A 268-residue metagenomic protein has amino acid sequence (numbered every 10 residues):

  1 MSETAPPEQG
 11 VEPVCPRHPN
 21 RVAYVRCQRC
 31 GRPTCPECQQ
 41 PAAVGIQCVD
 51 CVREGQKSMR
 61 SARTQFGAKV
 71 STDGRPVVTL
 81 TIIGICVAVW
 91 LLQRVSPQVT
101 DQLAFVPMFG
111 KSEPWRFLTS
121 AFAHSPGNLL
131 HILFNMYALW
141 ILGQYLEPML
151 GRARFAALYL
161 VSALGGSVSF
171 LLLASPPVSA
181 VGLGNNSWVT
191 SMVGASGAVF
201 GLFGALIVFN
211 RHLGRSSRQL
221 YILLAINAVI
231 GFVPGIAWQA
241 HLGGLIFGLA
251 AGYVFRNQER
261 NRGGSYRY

Functional and structural regions predicted by a protein language model:
S2-P6, R32-E37, P41-Y268: A detector for small-residue-rich transmembrane helices and their helix-helix packing motifs
A5-P36, E54: Small Cys/His zinc-coordinating "RING-like" fingers
